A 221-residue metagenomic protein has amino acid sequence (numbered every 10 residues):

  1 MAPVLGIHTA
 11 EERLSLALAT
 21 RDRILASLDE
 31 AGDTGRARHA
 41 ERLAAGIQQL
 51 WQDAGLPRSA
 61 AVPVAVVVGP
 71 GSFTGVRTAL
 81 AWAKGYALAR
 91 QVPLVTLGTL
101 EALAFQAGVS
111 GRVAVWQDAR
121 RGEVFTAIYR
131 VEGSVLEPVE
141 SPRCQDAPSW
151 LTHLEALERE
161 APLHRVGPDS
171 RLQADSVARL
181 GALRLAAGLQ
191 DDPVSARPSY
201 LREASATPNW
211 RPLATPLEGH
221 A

Functional and structural regions predicted by a protein language model:
M1-L25, G35-R42, V95-A221: Oxyanion-binding and handling regions
A31-G32, V68: Short, histidine-centered active-site or binding-site loop motifs used for metal coordination, general acid-base
G32-Q52: N-terminal phosphate-binding loop and adjacent alpha-helix
E41, A45-Q48, L80, K84 (+1 more regions): N-terminal, well-ordered alpha-helical segments
I47-P63, V131, H153-A161: Phosphate/pyrophosphate-binding loops at sites that engage ATP/ADP/AMP, CoA/4′-phosphopantetheine, polyphosphate
Q49, K84, L88, L183 (+1 more regions): Short, well-ordered alpha-helices that flank and scaffold nucleotide-derived cofactor binding pockets
P63-P93: DPxDG-like acidic metal-binding loop motif
